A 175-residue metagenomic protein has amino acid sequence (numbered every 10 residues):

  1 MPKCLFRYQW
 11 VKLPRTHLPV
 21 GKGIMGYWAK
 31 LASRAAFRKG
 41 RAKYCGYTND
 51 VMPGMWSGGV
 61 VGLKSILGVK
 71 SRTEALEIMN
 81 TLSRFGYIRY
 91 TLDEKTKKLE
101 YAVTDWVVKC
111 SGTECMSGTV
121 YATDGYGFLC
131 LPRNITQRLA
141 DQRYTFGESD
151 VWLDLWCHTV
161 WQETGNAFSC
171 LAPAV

Functional and structural regions predicted by a protein language model:
P2-C4, M55, Y126-F128: Helix-boundary capping/turn motifs
P2-L13: Eukaryotic beta-rich interaction modules
R7-Y8, W56-G58, C130-P132: Surface-exposed beta-strand-to-loop junctions that form interaction patches on eukaryotic regulatory domains
R15-C45, I135-A174: Short alpha-helical segments that sit at the start of domains
F37-Y101, W161-V175: Winged helix-turn-helix DNA-binding recognition segment
D93-K97, V107, D150-W156: A short, terminal or domain-edge coil/loop segment
W106-R143: Short, amphipathic alpha-helical interaction segments positioned at domain boundaries
